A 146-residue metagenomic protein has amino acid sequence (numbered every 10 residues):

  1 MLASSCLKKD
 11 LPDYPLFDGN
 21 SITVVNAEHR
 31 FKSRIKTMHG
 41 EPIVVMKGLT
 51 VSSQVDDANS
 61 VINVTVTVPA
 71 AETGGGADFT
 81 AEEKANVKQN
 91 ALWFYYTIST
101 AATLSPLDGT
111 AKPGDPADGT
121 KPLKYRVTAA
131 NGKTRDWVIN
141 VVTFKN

Functional and structural regions predicted by a protein language model:
C6-N146: Beta-rich interaction/scaffold domains
